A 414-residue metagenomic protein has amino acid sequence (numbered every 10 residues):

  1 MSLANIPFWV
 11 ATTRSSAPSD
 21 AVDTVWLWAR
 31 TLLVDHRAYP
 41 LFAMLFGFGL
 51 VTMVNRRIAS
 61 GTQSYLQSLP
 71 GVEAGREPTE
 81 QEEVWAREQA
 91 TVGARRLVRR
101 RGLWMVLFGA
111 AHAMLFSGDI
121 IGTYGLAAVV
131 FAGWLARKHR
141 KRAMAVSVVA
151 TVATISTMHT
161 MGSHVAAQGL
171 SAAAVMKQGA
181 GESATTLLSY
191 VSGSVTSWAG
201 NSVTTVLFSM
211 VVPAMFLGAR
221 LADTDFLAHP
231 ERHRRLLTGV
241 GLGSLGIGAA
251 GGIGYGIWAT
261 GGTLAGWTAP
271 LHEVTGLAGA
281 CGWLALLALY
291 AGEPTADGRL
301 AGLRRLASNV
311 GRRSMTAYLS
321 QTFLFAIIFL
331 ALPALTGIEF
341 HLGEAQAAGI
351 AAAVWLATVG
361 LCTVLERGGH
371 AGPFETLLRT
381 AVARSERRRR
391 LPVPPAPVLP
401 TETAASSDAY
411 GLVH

Functional and structural regions predicted by a protein language model:
M1-N55: N-terminal signal-anchor module of multipass membrane proteins
T12, L41-A86, A111-A127, F131-A136 (+1 more regions): Juxtamembrane transmembrane-helix termini
T24-A38, S192-L207, G266-A278, G311: Short aromatic-rich membrane-water interface segments that cap or initiate transmembrane helices in multi-pass membrane
P40-N55, I121-G133, V206-H229, T275-A296: Specific transmembrane alpha-helix
V130-V148, R220-G243: Solvent-exposed interhelical
V148-T224: Long hydrophobic alpha-helical segments that form multi-pass transmembrane helix bundles in integral membrane proteins
A265-H370: Alpha-helical transmembrane segments of multi-pass integral membrane proteins
T295, L342-H414: C-terminal "closing" transmembrane helix and its immediate cytosolic amphipathic cap in multi-pass membrane proteins
